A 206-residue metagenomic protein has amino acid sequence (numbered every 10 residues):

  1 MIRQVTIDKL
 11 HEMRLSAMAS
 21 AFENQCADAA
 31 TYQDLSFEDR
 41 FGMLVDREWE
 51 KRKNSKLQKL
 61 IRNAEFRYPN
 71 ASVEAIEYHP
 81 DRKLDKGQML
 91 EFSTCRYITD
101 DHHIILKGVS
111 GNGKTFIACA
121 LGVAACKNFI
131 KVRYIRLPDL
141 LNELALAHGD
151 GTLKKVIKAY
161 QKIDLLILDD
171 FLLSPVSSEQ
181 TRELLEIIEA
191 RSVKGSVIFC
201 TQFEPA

Functional and structural regions predicted by a protein language model:
M1-S20: Charged, compositionally biased N-terminal leader segments and the immediate start of the first structured element
S16-P69: Interdomain "pre-motor" coupling segment immediately N-terminal to P-loop NTPase/helicase cores
F22, K131, I135, L140-Q161 (+1 more regions): Replace "adjacent to P-loop NTPase cores in ATP/GTP-dependent enzymes" with "adjacent to NTP-binding cores
I76, A118, R136: Conserved hydrophobic/aromatic pocket- or pore-lining residues that grip, position, or stack substrates in active sites
I76-E91: N-terminal pre-P-loop "Q-motif" helix
S93-D101: Phosphate-binding P-loop
R96, A120, A124: Active-site signature of alpha/beta-hydrolase-fold catalytic machinery across serine- and Asp/Cys-nucleophile hydrolases
D101-I117: Walker A/P-loop nucleotide-binding motif
